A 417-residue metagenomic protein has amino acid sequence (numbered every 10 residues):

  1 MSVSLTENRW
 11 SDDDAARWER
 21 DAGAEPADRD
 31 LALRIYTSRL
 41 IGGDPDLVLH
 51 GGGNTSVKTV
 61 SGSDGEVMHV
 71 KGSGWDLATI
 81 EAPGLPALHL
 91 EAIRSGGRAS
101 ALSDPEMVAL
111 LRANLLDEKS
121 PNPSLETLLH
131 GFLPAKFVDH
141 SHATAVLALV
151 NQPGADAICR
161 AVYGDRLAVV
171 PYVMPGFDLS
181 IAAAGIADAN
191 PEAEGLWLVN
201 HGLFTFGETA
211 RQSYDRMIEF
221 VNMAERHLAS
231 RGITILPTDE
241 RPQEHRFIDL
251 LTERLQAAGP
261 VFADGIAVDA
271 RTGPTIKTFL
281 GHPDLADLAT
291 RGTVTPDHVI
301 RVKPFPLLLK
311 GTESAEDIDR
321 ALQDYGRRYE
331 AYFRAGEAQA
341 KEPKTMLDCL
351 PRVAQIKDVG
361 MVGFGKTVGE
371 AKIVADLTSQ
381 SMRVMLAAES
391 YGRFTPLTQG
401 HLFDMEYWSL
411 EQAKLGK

Functional and structural regions predicted by a protein language model:
M1-K417: Glycine-rich flexible loops
